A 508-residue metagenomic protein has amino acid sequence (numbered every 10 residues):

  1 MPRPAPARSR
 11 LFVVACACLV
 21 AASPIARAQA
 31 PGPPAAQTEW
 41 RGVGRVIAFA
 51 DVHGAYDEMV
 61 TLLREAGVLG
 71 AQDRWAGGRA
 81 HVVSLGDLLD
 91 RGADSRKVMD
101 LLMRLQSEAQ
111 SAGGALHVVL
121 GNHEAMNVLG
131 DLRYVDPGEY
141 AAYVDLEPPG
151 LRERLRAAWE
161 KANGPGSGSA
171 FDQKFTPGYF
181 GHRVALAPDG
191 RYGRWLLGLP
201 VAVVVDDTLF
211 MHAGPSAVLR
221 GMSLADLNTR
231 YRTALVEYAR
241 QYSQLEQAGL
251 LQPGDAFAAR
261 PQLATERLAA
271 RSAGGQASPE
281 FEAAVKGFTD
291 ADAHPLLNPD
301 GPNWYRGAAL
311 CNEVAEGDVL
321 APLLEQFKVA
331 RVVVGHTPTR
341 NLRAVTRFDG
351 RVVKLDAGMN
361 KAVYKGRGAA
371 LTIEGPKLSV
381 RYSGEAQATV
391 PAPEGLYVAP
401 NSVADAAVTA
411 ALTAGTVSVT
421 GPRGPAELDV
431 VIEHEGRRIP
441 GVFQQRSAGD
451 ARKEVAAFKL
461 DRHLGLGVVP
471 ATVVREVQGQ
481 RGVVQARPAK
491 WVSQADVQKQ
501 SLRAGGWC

Functional and structural regions predicted by a protein language model:
M1-V13: Bacterial N-terminal signal peptides that target proteins for export
P2, G190-R194, N360-V363, T413-R423: Short linear motifs in intrinsically disordered
A5-A7, P24, T472: Intrinsically disordered, low-complexity regions enriched in serine, threonine, proline and polar/charged residues
V13-S23: Bacterial N-terminal signal peptides
R27-L396: Feature recognizes metal-dependent phosphohydrolase scaffolds
H212, S402, T413-G415: FAD-dinucleotide binding site
G395-A407: Juxta-kinase regulatory segment immediately upstream of eukaryotic protein kinase catalytic domains
A406-W507: Conserved ATP-binding subdomain of kinase catalytic cores across diverse folds
